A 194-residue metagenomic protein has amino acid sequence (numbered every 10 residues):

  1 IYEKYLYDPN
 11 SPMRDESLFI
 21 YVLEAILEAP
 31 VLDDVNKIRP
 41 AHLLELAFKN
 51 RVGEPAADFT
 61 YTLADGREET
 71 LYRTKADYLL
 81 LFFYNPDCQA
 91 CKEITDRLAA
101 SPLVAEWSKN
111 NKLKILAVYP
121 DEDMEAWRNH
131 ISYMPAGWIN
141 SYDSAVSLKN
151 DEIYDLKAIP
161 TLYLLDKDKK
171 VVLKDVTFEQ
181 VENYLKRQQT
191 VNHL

Functional and structural regions predicted by a protein language model:
I1-E69: Oxidative protein folding and maturation machinery
P55, D77, K157-I159: Short, small/polar residue-rich loop motifs at catalytic or cofactor-binding pockets
T60-Y61, F83, L164: Hydrophobic beta-strand positions
T62, I139-A145, D175: Short acidic-hydrophobic, aromatic-tinged amphipathic segments that line or gate anion-handling sites
E69-A99, K114-V118: Short active-site neighborhood of thiol/selenol oxidoreductases, capturing the structured segment around
K92-S132, V146-N150: Structural microenvironment flanking redox-active thiols in thiol-disulfide oxidoreductases
K114, G137-I139: Conserved beta-strand segments of alpha/beta enzyme cores
V146-K186: Thiol/disulfide oxidoreductase modules built on the thioredoxin-like
